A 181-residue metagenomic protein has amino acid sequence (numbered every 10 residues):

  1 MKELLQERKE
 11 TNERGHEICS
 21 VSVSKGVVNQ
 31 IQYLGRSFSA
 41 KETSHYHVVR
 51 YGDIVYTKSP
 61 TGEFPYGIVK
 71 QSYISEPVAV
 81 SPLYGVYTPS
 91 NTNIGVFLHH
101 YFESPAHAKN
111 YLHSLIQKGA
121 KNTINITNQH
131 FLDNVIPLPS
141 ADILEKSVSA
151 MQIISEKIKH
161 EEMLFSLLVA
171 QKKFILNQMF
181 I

Functional and structural regions predicted by a protein language model:
M1-E13, A141-D142, L164-L167: Non-catalytic DNA-recognition/assembly elements of restriction-modification systems
L4-E42, Y73, V80: DNA target-recognition patches
Y51-A106: A short beta-sheet element
P77-L83, Q117-D142: A short glycine-rich beta-alpha junction/loop motif
N110-Y111: Periplasmic-binding protein-like
S140-I181: Amphipathic alpha-helical segments with low aromatic content
